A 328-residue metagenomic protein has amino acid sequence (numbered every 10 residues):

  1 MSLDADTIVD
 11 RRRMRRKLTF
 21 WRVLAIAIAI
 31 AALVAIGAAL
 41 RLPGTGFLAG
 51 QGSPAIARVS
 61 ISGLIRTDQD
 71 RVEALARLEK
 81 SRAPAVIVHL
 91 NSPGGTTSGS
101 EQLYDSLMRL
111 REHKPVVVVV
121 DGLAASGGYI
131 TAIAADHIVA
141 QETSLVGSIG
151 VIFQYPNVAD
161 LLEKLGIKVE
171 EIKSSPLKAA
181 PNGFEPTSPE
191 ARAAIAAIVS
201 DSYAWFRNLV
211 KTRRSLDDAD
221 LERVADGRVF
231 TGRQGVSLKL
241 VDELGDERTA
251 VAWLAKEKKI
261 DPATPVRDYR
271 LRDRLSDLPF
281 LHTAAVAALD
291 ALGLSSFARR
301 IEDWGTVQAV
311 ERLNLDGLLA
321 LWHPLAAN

Functional and structural regions predicted by a protein language model:
M1-V118, L123-A124, H137-Q141, Q154-N328: N-terminal organellar transit peptides
A124-G127, L145-I152: Short gly/pro/ser/thr-enriched loop/turn and capping motifs at secondary-structure boundaries
T131-A132, G235: Hydrophobic/aromatic residues within transmembrane alpha-helices of multi-pass small-molecule transporters
